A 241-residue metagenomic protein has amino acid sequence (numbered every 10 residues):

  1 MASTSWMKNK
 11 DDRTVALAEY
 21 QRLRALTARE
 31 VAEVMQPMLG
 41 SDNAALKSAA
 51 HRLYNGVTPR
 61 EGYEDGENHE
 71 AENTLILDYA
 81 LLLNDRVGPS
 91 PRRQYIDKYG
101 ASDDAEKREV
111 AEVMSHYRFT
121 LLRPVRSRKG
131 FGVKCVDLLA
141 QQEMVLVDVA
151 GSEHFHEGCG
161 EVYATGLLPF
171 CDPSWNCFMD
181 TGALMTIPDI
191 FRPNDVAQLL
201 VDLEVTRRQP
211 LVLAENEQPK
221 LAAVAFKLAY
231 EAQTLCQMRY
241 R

Functional and structural regions predicted by a protein language model:
M1-G62: General N-terminal leader/first-domain-start detector
Q36-R118, L122: Accessory interdomain/linker segments of ATP-dependent helicases and helicase-like nucleic-acid enzymes that mediate
G130-C135: Short aromatic-glycine-enriched beta-strand elements
Q142-V149: A short macromolecule-binding patch
V149-G166: Short nucleic-acid-contacting surface segments enriched for D/E, G, S/T with interspersed K/R
G166-N176, A183-L184: Short, charged beta-turn/beta-strand-edge "cap" motif at the junction between a beta-strand and an adjacent loop
D180-A183, P193-R241: C-terminal effector modules of nucleic-acid-centric enzymes and ribosome-associated factors
